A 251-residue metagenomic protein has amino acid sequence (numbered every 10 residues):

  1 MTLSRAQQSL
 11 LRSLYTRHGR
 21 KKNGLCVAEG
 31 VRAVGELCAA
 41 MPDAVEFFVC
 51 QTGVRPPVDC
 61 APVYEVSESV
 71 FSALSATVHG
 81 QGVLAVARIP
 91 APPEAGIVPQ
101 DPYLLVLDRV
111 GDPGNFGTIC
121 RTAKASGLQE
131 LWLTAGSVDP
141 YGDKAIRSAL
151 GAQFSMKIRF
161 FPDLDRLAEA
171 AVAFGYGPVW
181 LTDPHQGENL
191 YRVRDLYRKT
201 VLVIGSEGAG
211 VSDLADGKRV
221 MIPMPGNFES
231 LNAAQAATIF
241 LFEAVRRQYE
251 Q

Functional and structural regions predicted by a protein language model:
M1-T52, S137-D139: Boundary-proximal intrinsically disordered activation/regulatory segments immediately upstream of a helical core
C26-V27, V45-T52, E65, P178-D183 (+1 more regions): Short, hydrophobic beta-strand segments that form beta-sheet elements in well-ordered domains
G30, G111-T118, L231-A236: Amphipathic alpha-helical repeat scaffolds
V54-A61, A95-V98, V211-D216: Short loop/helix-cap segments at secondary-structure boundaries that form the rim of catalytic
A61-A91: Glycine/small-residue-rich loop that forms an oxyanion/phosphate-binding "nest" at active or ligand-binding sites
G96-H185: RNA substrate-binding interface of SAM-dependent RNA methyltransferases
K124-A125, P140-Q153, D213-Q251: Structured adenosyl-cofactor binding patch, chiefly the S-adenosyl-L-methionine
W180-E229: Active-site/ligand-binding-proximal alpha/beta "capping" segment
